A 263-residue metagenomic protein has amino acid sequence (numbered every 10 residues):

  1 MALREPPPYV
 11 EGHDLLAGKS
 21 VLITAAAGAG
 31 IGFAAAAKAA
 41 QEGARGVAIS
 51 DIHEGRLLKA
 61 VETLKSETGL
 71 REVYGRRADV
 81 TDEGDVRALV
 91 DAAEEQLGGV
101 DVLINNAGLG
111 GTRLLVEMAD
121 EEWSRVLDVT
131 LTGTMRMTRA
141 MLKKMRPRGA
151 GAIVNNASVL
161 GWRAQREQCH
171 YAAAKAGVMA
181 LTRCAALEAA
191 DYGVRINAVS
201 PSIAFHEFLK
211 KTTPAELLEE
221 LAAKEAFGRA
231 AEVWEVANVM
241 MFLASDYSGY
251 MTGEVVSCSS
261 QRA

Functional and structural regions predicted by a protein language model:
R4-E11, R163, M240-M241, T252-A263: Short C-terminal tail/terminal secondary-structure segment of NAD(P)H-dependent dehydrogenase/reductase domains
Y9-A48: Canonical Rossmann dinucleotide-binding motif of NAD(H)/NADP(H)-dependent dehydrogenases/reductases, specifically
L114-L115, E122-L127, L209, L217 (+1 more regions): Substrate-binding pocket helix/loop in short-chain dehydrogenase/reductase
T138, A174, T182: Active-site helix of classical SDR
S158: Residue(s) in the substrate-gating loop at a strand-loop-helix junction that position the organic substrate next
A190, R195, M251-G253: Short, small/polar-rich loop/turn modules that mediate ligand/substrate recognition or access, typified
E225-V236, Y247: A conserved structural motif in NAD(P)-dependent oxidoreductases
